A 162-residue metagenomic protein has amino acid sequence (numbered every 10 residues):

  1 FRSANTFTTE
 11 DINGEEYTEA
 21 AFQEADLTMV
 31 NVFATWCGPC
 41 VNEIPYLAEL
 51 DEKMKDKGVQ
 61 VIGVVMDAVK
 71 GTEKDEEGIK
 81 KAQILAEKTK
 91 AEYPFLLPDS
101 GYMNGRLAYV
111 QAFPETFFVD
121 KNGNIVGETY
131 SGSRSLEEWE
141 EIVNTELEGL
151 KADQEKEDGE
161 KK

Functional and structural regions predicted by a protein language model:
F1-T8, K80-I84: N-proximal helix/coil linker or "cap" segments that precede and/or mark the start of modular domains
T6-T28, K53: A short beta-strand-turn-helix
E24-T28, K55-I62, T89-P94, K121-N124: Loop/turn elements at helix/coil->beta-strand transitions in domains of secreted/extracellular proteins
D26-T28, F33-W36, A68, A112: Short pre-active-site segment immediately N-terminal to redox-active cysteine/selenocysteine motifs in thiol-based
V32-E49: Conserved redox-active cysteine motifs that mediate thiol-disulfide chemistry, especially di-cysteine Cys-X(1-2)-Cys
V65-D67, L97, T129-Y130: Residue-level recognition of beta-strand->loop/alpha-helix junctions
G78-V119: Short, internal strand/loop/helix patches that form the active-site neighborhood or redox-interaction surface
F118-K162: Thiol-/selenol-based redox modules, centered on thioredoxin-like and closely related oxidoreductase domains
